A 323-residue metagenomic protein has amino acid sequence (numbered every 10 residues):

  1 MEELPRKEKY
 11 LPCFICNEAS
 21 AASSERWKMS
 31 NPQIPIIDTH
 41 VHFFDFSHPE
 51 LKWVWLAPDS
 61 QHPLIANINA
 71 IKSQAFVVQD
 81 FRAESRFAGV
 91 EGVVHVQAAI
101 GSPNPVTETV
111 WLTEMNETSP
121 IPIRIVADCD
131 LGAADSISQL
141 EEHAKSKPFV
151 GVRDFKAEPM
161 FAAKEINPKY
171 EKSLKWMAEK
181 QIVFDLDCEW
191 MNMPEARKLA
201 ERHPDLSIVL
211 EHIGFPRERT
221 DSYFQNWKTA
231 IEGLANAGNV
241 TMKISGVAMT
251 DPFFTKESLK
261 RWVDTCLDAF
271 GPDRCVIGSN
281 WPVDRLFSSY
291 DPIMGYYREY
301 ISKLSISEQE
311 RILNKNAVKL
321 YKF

Functional and structural regions predicted by a protein language model:
E2-E8: Extreme N-terminal basic, low-complexity initiation segments that serve as generic localization/processing leaders
Y10-C16, S20-T39, H48-A83, G92 (+3 more regions): Mid-to-C-terminal alpha-helical segments outside catalytic/metal-binding sites
S30, S102-M191, R197-K198, T241-T250: Active-site gating/metal-coordination segments in enzymes
I36-F46, L210-I213: Histidine-centered catalytic micro-motifs
H40, V93, I125, M177 (+4 more regions): Conserved, mostly hydrophobic/aromatic
Q61-Q74, Q79-G101, I121-D130, V150-D154 (+1 more regions): Divalent metal-dependent hydrolysis catalytic cores, especially in the metallo-beta-lactamase
D80-E84, E108-M115, S136-H143, K169-W176 (+4 more regions): A general structural detector for well-ordered alpha-helical segments in enzyme core domains, enriched
K164-V276: Catalytic pocket-lining loop regions of alpha/beta-barrel enzymes, especially the amidohydrolase/enolase/GH5 lineages
